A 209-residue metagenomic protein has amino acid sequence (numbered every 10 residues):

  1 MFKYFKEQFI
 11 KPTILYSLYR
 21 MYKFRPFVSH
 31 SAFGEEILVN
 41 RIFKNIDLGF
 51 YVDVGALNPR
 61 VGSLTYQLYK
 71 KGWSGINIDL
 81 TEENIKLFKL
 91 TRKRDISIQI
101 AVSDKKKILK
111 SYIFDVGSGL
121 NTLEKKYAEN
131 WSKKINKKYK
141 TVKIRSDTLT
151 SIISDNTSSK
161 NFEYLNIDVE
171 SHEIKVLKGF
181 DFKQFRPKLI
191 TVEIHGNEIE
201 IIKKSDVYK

Functional and structural regions predicted by a protein language model:
M1-K209: Phosphate/nucleotide-binding beta-alpha loop and adjacent structural elements of enzyme active sites
